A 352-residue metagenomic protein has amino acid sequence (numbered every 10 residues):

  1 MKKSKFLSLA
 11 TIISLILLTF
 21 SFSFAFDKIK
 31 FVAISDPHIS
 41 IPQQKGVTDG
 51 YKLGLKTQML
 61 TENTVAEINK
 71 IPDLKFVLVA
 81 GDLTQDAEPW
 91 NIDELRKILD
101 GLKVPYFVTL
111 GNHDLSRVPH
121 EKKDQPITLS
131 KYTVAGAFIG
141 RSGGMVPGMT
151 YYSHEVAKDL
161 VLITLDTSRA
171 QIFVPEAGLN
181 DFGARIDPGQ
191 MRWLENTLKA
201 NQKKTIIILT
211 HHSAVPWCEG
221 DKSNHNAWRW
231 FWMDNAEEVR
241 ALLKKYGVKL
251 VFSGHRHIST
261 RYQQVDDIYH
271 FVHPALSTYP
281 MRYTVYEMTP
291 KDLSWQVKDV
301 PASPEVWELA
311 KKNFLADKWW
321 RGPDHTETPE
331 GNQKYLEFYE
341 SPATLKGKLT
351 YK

Functional and structural regions predicted by a protein language model:
A10-T19: Bacterial N-terminal signal peptides
F24-P89: N-terminal active-site segment of His-dependent metallophosphoesterases
K28-Q44, D159-F173, L209, Y269-P274 (+1 more regions): Active-site-proximal beta-strand elements of phosphoester/diester hydrolases
S35-T61, S116-F138, Q171-I186, K222-W230 (+3 more regions): Acidic/histidine-rich helix-loop elements that form or flank divalent-metal/phosphate-binding sites at the catalytic
S40-Q43, Q85-E88, L110-H120, R169-F173 (+3 more regions): Active-site environment of divalent metal-dependent phosphoester hydrolases
T64-F76, V161-I163, P175-Y269, R321-L345: His/acidic metal-ligating clusters that form di-metal
P89-A200, K244, D266, H270 (+2 more regions): Extended active-site neighborhood of metal-dependent phosphoesterases/phosphodiesterases
T289-K352: A short C-terminal boundary segment appended to hydrolase-like catalytic domains
